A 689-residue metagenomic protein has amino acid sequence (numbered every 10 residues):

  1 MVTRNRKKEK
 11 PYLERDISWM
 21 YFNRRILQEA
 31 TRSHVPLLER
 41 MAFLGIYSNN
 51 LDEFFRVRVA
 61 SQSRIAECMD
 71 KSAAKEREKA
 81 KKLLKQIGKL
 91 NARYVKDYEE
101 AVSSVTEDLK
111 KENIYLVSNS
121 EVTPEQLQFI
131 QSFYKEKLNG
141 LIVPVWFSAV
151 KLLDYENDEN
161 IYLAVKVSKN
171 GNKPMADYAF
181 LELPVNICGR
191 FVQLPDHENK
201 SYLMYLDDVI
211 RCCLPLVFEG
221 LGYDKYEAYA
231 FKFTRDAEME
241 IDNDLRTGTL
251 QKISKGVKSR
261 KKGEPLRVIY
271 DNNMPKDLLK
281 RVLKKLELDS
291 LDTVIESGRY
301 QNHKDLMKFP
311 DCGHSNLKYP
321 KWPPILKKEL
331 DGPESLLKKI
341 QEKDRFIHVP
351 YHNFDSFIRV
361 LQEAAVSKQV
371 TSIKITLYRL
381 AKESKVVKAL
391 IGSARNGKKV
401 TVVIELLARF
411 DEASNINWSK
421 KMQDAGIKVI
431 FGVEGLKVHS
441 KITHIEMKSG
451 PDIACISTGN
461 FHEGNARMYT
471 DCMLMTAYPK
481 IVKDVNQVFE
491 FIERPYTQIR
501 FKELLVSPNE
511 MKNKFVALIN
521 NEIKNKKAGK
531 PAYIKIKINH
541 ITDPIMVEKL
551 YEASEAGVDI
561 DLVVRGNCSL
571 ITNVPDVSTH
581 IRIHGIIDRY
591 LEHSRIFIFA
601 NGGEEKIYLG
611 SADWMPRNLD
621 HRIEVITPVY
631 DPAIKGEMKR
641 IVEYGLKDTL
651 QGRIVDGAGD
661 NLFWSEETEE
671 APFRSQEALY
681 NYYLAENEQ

Functional and structural regions predicted by a protein language model:
M1-I534, E552-A556, C568-Y590, S594-Q689: N-terminal localization/anchoring segments of enzymes in phospholipid and broader phosphate metabolism
P544-V547, Y551: Glycine/threonine-rich ATP-lid/beta-loop region of ATP-binding domains
D559-V563: Hydrophobic alpha/beta core scaffold segments
